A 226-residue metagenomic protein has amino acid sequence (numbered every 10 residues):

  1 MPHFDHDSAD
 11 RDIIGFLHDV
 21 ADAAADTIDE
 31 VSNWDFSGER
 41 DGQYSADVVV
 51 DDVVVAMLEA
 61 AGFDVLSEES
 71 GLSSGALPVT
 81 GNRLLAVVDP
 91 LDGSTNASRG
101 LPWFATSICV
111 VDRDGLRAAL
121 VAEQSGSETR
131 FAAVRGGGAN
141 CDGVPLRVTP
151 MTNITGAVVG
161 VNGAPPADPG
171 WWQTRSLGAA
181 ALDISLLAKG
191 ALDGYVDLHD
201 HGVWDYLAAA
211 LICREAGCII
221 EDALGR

Functional and structural regions predicted by a protein language model:
M1-L91: N-terminal subdomain of lithium-sensitive/metallo-dependent phosphomonoesterases centered on the IMPase/IPPase/PAP
I28, D47, S94, A133 (+3 more regions): Residue-level signal for inorganic ion chemistry
F36, L146-R226: An extended, acidic
V65-E69, V88, A97, C141 (+2 more regions): General beta-strand structural signal in soluble alpha/beta enzymes
V79-G136: DPxDG-like acidic metal-binding loop motif
G115, G138-C141, I219: Short helix-loop capping/hinge motifs at secondary-structure junctions, enriched in acidic/polar residues
